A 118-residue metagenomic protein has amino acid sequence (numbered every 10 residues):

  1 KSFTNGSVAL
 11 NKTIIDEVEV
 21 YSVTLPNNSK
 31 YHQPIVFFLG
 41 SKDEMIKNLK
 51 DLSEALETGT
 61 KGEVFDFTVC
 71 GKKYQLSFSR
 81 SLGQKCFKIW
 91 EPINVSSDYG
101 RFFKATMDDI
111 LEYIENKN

Functional and structural regions predicted by a protein language model:
K1-N118: Positively charged, low-complexity terminal tracts and the immediately adjacent first secondary-structure elements
